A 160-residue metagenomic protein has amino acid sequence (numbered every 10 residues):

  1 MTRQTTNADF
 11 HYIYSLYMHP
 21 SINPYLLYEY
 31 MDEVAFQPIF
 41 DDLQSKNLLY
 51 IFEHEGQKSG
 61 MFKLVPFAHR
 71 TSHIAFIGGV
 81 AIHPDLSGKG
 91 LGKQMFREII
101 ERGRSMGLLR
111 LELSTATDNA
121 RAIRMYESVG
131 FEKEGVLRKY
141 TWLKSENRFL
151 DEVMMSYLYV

Functional and structural regions predicted by a protein language model:
N7-F10, S15-D85, F96-E98, R102 (+1 more regions): Acetyl-CoA-dependent GNAT
I74, I123, E134-Y140, E152: A short, glycine- and basic residue-enriched loop/turn that sits immediately adjacent to a domain's principal
H83-D85, K89, T117-D118: Active-site acidic-Proline motif in GNAT/NAT acetyltransferases
G92, F96, N119-A122, K139-S145: Short glycine/proline-centered loop/turn elements that form peptide/ligand docking sites
G103-S114: Conserved GNAT acetyl-CoA-binding A-motif
E112-T115, E127, E132-N147: Conserved catalytic-core motifs of GNAT/GCN5-like acyltransferases
E146-V160: Terminal substrate-recognition subdomain of acyl/acetyltransferases
